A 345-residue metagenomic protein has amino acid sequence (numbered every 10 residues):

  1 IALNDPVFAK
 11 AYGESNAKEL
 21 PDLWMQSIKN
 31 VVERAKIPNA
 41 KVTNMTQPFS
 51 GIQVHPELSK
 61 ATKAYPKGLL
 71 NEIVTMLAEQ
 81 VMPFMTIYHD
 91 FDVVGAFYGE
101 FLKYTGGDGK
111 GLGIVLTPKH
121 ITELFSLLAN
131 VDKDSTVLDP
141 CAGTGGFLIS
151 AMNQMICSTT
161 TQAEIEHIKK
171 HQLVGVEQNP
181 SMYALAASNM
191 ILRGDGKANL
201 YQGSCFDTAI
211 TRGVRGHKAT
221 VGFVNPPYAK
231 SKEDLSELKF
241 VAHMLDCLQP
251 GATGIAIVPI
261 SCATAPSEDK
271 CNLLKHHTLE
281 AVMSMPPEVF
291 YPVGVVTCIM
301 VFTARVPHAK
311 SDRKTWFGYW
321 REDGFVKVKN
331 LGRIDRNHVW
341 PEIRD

Functional and structural regions predicted by a protein language model:
N4-T105: Long recognition/docking surfaces used for binding and targeting
F8, T105, M152-T160, R305: Short regulatory "switch" loops immediately downstream of catalytic or recognition motifs within protein catalytic
I87, G175-E177, D234, L245: Hydrophobic alpha-helical scaffolding
D108: Active-site flanking loop/helix segments enriched in acidic
G111-S231, L238-K239, G251, P259-S261: Conserved S-adenosyl-L-methionine
Q202, D207, V214-D345: A conserved structural/catalytic subdomain of Rossmann-like adenosyl-cofactor enzymes
